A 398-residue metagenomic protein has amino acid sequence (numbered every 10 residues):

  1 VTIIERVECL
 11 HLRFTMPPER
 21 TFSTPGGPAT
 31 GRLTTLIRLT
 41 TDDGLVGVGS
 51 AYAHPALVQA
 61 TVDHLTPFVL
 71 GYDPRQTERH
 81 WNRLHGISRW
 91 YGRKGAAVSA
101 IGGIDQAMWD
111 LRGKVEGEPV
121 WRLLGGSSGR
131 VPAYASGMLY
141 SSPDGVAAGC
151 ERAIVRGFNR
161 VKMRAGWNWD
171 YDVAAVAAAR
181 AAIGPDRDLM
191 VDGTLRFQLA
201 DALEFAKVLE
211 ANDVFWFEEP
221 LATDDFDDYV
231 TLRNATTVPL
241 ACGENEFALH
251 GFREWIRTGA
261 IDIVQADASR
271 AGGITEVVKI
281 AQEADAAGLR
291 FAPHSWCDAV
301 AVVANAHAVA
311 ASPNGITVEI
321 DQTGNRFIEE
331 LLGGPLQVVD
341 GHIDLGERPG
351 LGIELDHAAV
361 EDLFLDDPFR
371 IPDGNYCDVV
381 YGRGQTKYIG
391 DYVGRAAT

Functional and structural regions predicted by a protein language model:
T2-M16, T34, I104, I280 (+1 more regions): Flexible C-terminal active-site loop/helix
I4, I37, G44, L65 (+9 more regions): Conserved, mostly hydrophobic/aromatic
R6, L39-V115, G384, G390-T398: Metal- or metallocofactor-binding catalytic centers and their adjacent structured scaffolds across diverse enzyme
M16-S23: Short Pro/Gly-enriched beta-strand edge/turn motifs at strand-loop
P25-T30, V155: Short Gly/Pro-enriched turn/cap motifs at secondary-structure boundaries
Q59-A60, K207, D213, D224-E354: Shared catalytic-loop signature of beta/alpha-barrel
D105-Y140: Glycine-rich, aromatic-flanked loop segments that form ligand/cofactor-binding clefts across common enzyme folds
G126-T236: Metal-dependent enolase-superfamily TIM-barrel catalytic cores that perform enediolate-based chemistry
